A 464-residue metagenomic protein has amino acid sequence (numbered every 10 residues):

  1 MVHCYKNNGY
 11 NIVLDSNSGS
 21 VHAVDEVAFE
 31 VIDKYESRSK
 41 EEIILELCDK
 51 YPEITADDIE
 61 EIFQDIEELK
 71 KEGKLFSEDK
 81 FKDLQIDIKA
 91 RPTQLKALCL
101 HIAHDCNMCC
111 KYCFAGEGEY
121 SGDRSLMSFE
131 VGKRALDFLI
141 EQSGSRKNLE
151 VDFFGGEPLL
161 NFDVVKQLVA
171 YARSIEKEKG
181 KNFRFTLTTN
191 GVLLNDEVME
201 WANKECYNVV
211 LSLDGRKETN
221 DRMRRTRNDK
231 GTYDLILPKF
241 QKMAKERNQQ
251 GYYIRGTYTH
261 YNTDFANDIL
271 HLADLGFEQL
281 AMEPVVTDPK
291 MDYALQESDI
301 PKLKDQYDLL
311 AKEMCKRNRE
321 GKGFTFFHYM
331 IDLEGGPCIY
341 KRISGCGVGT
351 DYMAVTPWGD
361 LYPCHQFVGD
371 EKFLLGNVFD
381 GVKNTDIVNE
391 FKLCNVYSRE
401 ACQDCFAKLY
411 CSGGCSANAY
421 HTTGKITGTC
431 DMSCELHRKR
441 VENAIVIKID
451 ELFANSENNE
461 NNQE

Functional and structural regions predicted by a protein language model:
M1-Y35, E464: Acidic, low-complexity/disordered tracts enriched in E/D and polar residues
R38-Y51: Short acidic, hydrophobic short linear motifs in intrinsically disordered regions
I54-A56, E60-E200, E205: Conserved alpha-helical substructure of the radical SAM core
D58, K290-D370, Y410, E460-E464: A C-terminal junction/extension of Radical SAM enzymes
C113-E119, Q249, F406-A407, Y420: Detector for the c-type heme attachment site
E119-S121, M223-K230, Q296-S298, T422: Short glycine-enriched, charge-decorated loop/helix-capping segments at active-site entrances that position
G132, L136-D152, N161-V285: Radical SAM/AdoMet-radical enzyme domain recognition
V368-E464: Flexible mid-to-C-terminal extensions adjoining Fe-S/redox cofactors in radical SAM and related proteins
